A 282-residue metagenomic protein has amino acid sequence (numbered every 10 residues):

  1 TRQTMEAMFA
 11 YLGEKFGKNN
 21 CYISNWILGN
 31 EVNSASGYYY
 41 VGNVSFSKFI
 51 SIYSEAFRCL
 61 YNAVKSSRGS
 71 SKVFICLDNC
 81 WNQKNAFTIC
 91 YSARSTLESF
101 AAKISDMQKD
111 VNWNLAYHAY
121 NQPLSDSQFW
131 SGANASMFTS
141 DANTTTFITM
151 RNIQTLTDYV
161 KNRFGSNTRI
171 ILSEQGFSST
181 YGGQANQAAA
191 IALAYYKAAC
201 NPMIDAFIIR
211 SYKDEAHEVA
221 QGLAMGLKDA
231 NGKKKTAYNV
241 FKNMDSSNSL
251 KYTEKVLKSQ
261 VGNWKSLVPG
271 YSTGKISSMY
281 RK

Functional and structural regions predicted by a protein language model:
T1-L28, S36, R58: N-terminal catalytic cores of secreted or lumenal carbohydrate-active enzymes
R2-E6, I23-S24, K48-A185: Noncatalytic carbohydrate-binding groove/subsite architecture in carbohydrate-active enzymes
M5, L12, F16-N19, V64 (+6 more regions): Generic low-polarity alpha-helical segments
M5-M8, M107, M137, M150 (+4 more regions): Detector for methionine-enriched segments
A10, E14, R58, N62 (+4 more regions): Surface-exposed alpha-helical segments enriched in charged/polar residues
K18-Y22, I27, V32, S36-S47 (+1 more regions): Aromatic-rich peripheral "rim/lid" segments of glycoside hydrolase catalytic domains that contact and position glycan
